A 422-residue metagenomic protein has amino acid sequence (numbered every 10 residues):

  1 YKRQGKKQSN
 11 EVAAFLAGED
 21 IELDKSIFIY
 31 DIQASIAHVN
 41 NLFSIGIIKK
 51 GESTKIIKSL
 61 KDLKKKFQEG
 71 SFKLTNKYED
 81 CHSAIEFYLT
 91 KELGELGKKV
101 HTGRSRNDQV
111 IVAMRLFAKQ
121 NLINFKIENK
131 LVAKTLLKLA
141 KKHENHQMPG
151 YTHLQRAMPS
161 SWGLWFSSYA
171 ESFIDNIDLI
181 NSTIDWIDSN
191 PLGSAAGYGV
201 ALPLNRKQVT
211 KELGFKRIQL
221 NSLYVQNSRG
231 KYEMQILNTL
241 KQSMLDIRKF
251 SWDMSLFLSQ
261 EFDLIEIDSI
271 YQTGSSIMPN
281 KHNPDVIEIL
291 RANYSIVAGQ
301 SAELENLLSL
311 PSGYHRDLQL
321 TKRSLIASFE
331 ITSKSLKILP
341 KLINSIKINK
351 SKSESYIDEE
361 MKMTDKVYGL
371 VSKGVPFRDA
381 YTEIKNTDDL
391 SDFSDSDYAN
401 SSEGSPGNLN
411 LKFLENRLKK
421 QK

Functional and structural regions predicted by a protein language model:
Y1-G199, L204-T210, T273-S275, D285-I289 (+3 more regions): A helix-coil-helix interface module used to build multimeric assemblies and to scaffold catalytic/cofactor sites
K2-A34, E95-L96, D263, M278-K422: Glycine-rich cofactor/substrate-binding loops
H38, L42, S59, L63-K66 (+15 more regions): Generic, well-ordered alpha-helical scaffold segments in large soluble proteins
V39-I48, L164, M234-Q242, K366-K373: Short, well-ordered beta-strand elements within core beta-sheets of diverse protein domains
I57-L60, L213, L258, S269-Y271 (+2 more regions): A general structural motif at alpha-helix termini
K58-K66, N227-G230, N386-S391: A short structural micro-motif
M114-L122, K126-I127, Q155-L310, L320-K334 (+1 more regions): Charged, flexible cofactor/metal-binding loops and thiol motifs
L137, K141-E144, D185-D188, S255 (+4 more regions): Alpha-helical coiled-coil oligomerization motifs
